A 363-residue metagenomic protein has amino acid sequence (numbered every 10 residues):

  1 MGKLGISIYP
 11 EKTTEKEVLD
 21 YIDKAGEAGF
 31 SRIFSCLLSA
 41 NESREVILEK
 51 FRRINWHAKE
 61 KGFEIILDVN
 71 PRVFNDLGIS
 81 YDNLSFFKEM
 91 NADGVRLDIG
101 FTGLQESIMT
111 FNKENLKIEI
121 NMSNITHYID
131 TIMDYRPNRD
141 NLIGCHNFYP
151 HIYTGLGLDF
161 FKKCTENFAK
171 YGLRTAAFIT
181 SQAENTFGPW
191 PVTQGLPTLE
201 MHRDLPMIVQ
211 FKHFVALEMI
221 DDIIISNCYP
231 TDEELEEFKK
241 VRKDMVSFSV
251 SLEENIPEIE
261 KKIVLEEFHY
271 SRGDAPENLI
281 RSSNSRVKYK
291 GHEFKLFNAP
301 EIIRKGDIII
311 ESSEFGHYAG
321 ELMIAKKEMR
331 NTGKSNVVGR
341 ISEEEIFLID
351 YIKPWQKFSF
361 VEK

Functional and structural regions predicted by a protein language model:
G2-L19, D68-I79, T193-L205: Active-site mouth loops of central-metabolism enzymes
G2-P10, I33-S35, F63-P71, D93-L97 (+6 more regions): Hydrophobic faces of well-ordered beta-strands that scaffold small-molecule active sites in alpha/beta enzyme cores
T13-G26, D76-F86, I129-D130, P206-H213: Short, acidic/polar
E17-S39, E89-G94: Catalytic domains of carbohydrate-active enzymes, especially glycoside hydrolases
S31-I54: Glycine-rich, proline-tolerant flexible connector loops at the mouths of alpha/beta enzymes
L48-D93, L104-Q105: N-terminal active-site wall of soluble small-molecule enzyme domains
N121-E254, I263: Catalytic alpha/beta core domains of metabolic enzymes, predominantly
E253-K363: C-terminal functional modules
